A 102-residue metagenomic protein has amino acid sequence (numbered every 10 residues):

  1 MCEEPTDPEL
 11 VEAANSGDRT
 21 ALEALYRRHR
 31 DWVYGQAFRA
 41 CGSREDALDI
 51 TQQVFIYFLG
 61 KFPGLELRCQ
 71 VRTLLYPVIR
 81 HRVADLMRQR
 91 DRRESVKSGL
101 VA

Functional and structural regions predicted by a protein language model:
M1-E3, N15-A24, Y34-Q53, G64: Short, charged helix-capping/linker segments at alpha-helix termini
M1-S16, T20, A24-R28, E94-A102: Intrinsic, short, N-terminal disordered tails of RNA polymerase sigma-factor systems
N15-D18, F58, C69: Flexible interhelical turns and helix-capping residues at alpha-helix boundaries within structured domains
L25, H29, V33, A37 (+2 more regions): Residue-level preference for hydrophobic side chains embedded in well-ordered alpha helices
H29-R30, C41, F55, F62 (+1 more regions): Residue-level detector of secondary-structure transition/capping positions
G60-Q70, P77-S98: Arg/Lys-rich amphipathic alpha helix in sigma70-family domain 2
